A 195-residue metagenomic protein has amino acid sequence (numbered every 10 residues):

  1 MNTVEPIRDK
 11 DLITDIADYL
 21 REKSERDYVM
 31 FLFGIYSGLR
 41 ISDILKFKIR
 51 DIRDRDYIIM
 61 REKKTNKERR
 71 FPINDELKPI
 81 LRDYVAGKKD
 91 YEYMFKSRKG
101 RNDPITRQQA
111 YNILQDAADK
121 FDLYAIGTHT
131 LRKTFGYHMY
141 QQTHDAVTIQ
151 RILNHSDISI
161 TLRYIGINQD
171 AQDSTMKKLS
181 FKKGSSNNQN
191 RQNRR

Functional and structural regions predicted by a protein language model:
M1-R195: Conserved catalytic core of the tyrosine transesterase superfamily
